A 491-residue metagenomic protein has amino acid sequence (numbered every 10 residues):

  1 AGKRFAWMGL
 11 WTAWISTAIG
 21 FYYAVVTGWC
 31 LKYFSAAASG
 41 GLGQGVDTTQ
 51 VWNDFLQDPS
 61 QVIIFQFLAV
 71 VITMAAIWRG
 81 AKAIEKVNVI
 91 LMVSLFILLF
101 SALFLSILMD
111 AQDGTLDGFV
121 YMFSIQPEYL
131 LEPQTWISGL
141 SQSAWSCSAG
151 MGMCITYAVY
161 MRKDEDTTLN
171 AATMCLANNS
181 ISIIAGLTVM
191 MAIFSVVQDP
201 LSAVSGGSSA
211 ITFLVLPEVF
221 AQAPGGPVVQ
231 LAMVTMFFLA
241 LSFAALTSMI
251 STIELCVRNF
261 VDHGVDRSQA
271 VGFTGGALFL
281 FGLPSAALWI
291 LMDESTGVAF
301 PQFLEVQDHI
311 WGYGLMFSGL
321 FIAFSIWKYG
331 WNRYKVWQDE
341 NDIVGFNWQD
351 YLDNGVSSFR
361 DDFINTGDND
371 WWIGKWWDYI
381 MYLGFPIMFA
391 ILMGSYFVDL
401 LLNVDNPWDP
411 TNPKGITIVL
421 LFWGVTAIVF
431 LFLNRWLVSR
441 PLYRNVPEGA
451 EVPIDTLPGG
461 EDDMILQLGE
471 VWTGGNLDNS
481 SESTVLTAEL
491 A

Functional and structural regions predicted by a protein language model:
A1-W11, A24-A81, Q112-I137, A210-F213 (+5 more regions): Inter-helical loop and helix-membrane interface segments of multi-pass membrane transporters/permeases
K3-G20, N53-L56, L68-L91, T156-E165 (+2 more regions): Membrane-water interface regions at transmembrane-helix termini and the short interhelical loops of multi-pass membrane
I15-G28, C147-A158, M174, N178 (+2 more regions): Membrane-helix boundary/coupling elements in multi-pass transport proteins
Y23, T73-A83, F104-L116, L131-P133 (+9 more regions): Transmembrane helix-loop junctions in multi-pass membrane proteins
E85-I250, V261-V265, Q269-F273, A277-L278 (+1 more regions): Membrane-embedded translocation segments of transport machinery
A245-T252, A270-S285, W289, D308-N365 (+2 more regions): Hydrophobic alpha-helical segments of multi-pass membrane transport proteins
T296, Q302-I322, I373-E461, G469: A generic transmembrane alpha-helix motif of multi-pass inner-membrane proteins
V344-S357, L442-A491: Non-transmembrane, juxtamembrane loop and terminal tail segments of multi-pass eukaryotic membrane proteins
